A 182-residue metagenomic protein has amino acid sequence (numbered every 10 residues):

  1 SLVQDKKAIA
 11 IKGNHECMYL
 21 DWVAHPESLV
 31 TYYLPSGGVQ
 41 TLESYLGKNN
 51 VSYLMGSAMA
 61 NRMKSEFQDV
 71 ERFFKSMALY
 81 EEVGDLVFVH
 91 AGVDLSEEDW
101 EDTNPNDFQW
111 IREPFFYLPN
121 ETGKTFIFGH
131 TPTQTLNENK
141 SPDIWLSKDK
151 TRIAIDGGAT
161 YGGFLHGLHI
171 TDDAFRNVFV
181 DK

Functional and structural regions predicted by a protein language model:
S1, A24-E27, D102-T103, K140-I144 (+1 more regions): Short, glycine/charged-enriched secondary-structure capping and boundary segments
S1-P35: Core catalytic region of metal-dependent phosphoesterases/phosphodiesterases, especially metallo-beta-lactamase-like
K7-I9, Q40, T125: Proline-centered loop/turn at the N-terminus of a beta-strand
K12, A154, N177-F179: Structural signal for conserved beta-strand scaffold positions within catalytic alpha/beta enzyme cores
Y19-A24, L34, G38-V39, S44-M55: Acidic/polar active-site rim loop that often engages polyanionic ligands
S28-Q40, A174-V180: A polyampholytic, Gly/Pro-enriched intrinsically disordered region
E43, K48-A154, G158-G163, A174: Acidic, His/Gly-enriched loop-helix segments that form or flank divalent-metal centers in metallo-dependent hydrolases
F164-K182: Short, basic/aromatic-enriched C-terminal tail that caps enzymatic domains
